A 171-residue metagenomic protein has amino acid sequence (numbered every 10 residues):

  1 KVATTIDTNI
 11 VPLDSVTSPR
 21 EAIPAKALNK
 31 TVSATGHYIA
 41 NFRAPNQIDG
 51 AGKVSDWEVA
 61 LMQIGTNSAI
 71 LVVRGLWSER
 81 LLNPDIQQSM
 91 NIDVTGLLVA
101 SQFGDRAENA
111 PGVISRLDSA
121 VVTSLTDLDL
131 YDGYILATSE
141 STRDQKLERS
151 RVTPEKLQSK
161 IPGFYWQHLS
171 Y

Functional and structural regions predicted by a protein language model:
K1-Y171: Surface-exposed, charge/polar-rich loops and edge strands
